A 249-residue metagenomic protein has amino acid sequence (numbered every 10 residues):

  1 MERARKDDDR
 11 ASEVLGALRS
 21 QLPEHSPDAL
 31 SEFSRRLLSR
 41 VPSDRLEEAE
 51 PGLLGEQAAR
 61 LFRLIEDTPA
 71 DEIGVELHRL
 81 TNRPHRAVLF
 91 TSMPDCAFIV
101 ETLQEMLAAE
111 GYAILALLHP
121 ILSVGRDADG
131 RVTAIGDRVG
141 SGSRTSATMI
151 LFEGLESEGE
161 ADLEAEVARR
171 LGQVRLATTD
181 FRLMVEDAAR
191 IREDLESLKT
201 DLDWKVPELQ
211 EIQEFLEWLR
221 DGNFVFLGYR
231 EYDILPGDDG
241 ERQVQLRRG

Functional and structural regions predicted by a protein language model:
M1-M93, E105-A108, P120, M149 (+2 more regions): Charge-rich interaction surfaces and accessory domains that mediate macromolecular binding and assembly
L77-T81, L103, V132-G140: Catalytic micro-motifs at enzyme active sites that drive phosphoryl/nucleotidyl and oxygen chemistry
A97-F98, V124-R126, S157-G159: Flexible loop/turn segments at secondary-structure boundaries
I99-G111: Amphipathic alpha-helical segments
G111-G125: Glycine-rich phosphate/pyrophosphate-binding loops and their adjacent beta-strand/loop elements at enzyme active sites
I114-L117, G140, R175-A177: Glycine-rich loops and low-complexity Gly/Arg-rich segments that provide flexible linkers or classic glycine-based
G125-F152: Extended charged low-complexity segments that act as oligomerization/scaffolding linkers
